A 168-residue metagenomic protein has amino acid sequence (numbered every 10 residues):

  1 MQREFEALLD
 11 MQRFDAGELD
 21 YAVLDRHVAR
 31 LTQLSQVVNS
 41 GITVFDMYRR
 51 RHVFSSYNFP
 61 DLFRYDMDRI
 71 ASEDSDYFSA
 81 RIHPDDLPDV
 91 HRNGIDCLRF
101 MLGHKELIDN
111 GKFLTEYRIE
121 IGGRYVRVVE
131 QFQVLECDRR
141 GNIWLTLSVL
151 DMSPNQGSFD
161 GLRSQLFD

Functional and structural regions predicted by a protein language model:
M1-L19: Short, low-complexity N-terminal regulatory "tails/caps" that precede and couple sensory modules
L19-Y77, D168: PAS-family sensory domain signal
V44, E116, F132-V134, L150: Sensory input modules used in signal transduction, predominantly PAS/LOV/GAF but also related non-catalytic regulatory
M67, S75, R99-E106: Short, flexible helix-adjacent loops and helix caps
F78-F100: PAS/GAF/H-NOX family sensory domains and closely associated sensor/linker modules
M101-F132, W144: Per-ARNT-Sim (PAS) sensory domains and their PAS-associated C-terminal
E130-T146, P154-S158: Short loop/turn elements at sensory-signaling interfaces that couple input to output
G157-D168: Sensory-domain boundary/capping and coupling elements
